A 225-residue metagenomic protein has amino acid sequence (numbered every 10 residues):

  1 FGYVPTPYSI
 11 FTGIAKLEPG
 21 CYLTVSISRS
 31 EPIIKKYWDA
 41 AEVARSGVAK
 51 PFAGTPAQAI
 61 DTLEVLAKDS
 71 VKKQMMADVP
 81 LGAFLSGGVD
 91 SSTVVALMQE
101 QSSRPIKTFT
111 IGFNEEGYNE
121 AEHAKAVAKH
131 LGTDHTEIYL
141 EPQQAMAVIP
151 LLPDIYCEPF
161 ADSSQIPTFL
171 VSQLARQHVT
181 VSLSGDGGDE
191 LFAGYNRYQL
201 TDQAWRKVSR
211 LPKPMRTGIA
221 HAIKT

Functional and structural regions predicted by a protein language model:
F1-G54: N-terminal segments that mediate ammonia production and transfer in glutamine-dependent amidotransferase systems
E42-T225: ATP-dependent adenylate-handling active sites, centered on carboxylate activation for C-N bond formation
